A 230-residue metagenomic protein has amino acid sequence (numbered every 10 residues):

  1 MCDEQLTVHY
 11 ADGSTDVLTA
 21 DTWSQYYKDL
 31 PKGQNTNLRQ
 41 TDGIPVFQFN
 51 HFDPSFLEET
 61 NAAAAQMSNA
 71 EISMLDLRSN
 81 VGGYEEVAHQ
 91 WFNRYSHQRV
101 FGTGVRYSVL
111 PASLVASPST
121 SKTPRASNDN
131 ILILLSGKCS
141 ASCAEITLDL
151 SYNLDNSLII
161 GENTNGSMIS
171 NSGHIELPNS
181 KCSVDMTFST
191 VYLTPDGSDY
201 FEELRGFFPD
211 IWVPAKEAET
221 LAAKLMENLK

Functional and structural regions predicted by a protein language model:
M1-C2, L38-T41, Q66-N69, P124-N128 (+3 more regions): Extracellular/periplasmic catalytic domains that process cell-envelope and extracellular macromolecules
M1-S73, S79-V81, I133, N228: Flexible, low-complexity junctional segments that flank or bridge functional domains
H51-S55, S79-E85, K138-S142, T164-S167 (+1 more regions): Solvent-exposed loop/turn segments at secondary-structure junctions within structured extracellular/periplasmic domains
L57-A64, A88-F92, L132, A144-L148 (+1 more regions): Extracytoplasmic/secreted envelope proteins and their assembly/folding machinery, especially bacterial periplasmic
A65-I72, N93-V100, Y152-N156, E227: Sec-exported extracytoplasmic/periplasmic mature domains
V81-I131, I169-K181, F188-T194, Y200-L204: Gly/Ser/Thr-rich loop/hinge elements
I131-N153, L158-G166: Extended C-terminal subregions enriched in glycine
Y200-K230: Low-complexity, Gly/Ser/Thr/Pro-rich intrinsically disordered linker/tail segments
